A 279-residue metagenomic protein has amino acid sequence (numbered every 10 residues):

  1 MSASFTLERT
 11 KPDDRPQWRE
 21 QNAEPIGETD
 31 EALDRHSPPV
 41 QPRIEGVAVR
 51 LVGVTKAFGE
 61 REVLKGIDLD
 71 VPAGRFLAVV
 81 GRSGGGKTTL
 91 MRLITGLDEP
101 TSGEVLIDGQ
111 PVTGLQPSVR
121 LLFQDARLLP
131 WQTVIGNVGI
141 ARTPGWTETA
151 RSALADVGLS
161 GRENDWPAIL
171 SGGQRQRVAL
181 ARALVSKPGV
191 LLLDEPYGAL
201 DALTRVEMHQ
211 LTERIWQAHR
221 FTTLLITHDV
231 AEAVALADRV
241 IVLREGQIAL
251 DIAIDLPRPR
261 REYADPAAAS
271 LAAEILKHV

Functional and structural regions predicted by a protein language model:
V80-R82: The feature captures the beta-strand-to-loop junction immediately N-terminal to the Walker
T95: Helix-to-loop junction immediately C-terminal to a conserved catalytic motif
G103-G114, I140: Conserved ABC transporter NBD signature motif
L122, L180: Hydrophobic anchor residue at the start of the ABC signature
W166-L170, Q174: Conserved ABC ATPase signature
V185-G189: A short, proline-enriched helix->beta-strand linker immediately N-terminal to the Walker B motif in ABC-type P-loop
